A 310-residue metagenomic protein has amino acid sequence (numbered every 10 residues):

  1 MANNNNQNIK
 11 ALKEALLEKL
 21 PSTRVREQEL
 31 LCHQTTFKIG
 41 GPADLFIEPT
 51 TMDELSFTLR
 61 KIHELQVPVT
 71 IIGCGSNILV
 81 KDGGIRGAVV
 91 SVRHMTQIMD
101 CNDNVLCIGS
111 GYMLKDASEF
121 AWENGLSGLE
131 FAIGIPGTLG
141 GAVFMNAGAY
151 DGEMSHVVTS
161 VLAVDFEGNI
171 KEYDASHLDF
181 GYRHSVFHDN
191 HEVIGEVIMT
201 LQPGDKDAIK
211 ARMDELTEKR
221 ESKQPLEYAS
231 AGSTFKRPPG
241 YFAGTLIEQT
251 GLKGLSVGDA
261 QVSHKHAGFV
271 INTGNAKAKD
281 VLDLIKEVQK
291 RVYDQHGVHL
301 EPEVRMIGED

Functional and structural regions predicted by a protein language model:
A2-L139: Anion-binding (especially nucleotide phosphate/pyrophosphate-binding) glycine-rich loop and adjoining beta-alpha core
K13, L55-L59, S118-A121, K210-M213 (+3 more regions): A generic alpha-helix structural signal
R26-E27, V164-D283, K290-R291, Q295-D310: Phosphate/pyrophosphate- and phosphate-bearing ligand-binding catalytic cores of soluble enzymes
G40-G41, F46-M52, L79-Q97, F144-A175 (+1 more regions): Structural signature of FAD isoalloxazine-binding scaffolds in flavoprotein oxidoreductases
A43, S76-V80, L114, G140-F144 (+4 more regions): Short, flexible micro-motifs
I62-E64, L252, E287: Short, solvent-exposed amphipathic alpha-helical segments in soluble enzyme and RNA/protein-processing domains
M95, V105, Y112-L114, G134-P136 (+7 more regions): Short acidic/polar capping segments at secondary-structure boundaries
S118-T159, S230, T234: A gly/ser-rich beta-alpha-beta helix-loop segment of oxidoreductase catalytic cores
